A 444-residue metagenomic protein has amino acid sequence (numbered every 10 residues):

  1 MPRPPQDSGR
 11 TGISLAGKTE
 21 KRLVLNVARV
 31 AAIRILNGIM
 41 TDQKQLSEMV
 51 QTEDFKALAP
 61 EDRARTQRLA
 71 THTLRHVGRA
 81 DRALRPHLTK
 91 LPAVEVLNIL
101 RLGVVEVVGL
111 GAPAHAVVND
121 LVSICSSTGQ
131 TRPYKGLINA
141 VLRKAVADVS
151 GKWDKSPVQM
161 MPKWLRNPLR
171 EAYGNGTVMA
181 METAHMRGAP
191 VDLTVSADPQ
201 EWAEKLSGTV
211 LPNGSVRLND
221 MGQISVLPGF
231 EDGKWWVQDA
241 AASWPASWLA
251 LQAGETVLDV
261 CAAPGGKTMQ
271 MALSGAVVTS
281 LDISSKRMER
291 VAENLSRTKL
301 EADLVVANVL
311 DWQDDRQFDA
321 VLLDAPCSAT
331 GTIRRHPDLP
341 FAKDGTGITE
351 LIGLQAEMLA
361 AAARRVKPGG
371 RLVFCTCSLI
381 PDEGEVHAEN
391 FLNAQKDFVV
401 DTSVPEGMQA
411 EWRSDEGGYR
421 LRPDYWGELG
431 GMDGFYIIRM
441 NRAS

Functional and structural regions predicted by a protein language model:
M1-S444: S-adenosylmethionine
